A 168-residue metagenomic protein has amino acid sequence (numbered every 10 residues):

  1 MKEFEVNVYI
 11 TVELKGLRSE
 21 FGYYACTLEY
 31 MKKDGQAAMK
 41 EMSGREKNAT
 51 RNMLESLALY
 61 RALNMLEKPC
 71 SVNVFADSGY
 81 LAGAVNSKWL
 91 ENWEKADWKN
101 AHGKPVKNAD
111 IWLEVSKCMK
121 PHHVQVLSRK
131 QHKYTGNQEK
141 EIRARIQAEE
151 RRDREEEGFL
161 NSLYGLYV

Functional and structural regions predicted by a protein language model:
M1-M53, L57, M65, R143-I146 (+1 more regions): RNase H-like nuclease fold core
F4, P69-V72, H122: Short coil/turn segments at beta-strand junctions that form active-site/ligand-binding loops
G16-F21, F75, L81-V168: C-terminal functional segments of enzyme domains
L28-K32, S78, V85: Short, small-residue-rich loop/turn micro-motifs
L59-N64, S116: Generic structural signal for well-ordered alpha-helical scaffold segments
N64-E67, K120: Residue-level signal for alpha-helix termini/capping positions
